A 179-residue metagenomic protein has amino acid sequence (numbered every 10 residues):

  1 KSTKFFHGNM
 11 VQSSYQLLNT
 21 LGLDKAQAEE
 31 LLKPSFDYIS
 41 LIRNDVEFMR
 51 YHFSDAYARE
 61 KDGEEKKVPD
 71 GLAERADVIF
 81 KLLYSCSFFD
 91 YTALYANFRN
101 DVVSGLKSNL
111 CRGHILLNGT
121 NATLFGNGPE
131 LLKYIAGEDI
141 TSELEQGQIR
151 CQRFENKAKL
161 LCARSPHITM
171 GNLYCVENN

Functional and structural regions predicted by a protein language model:
K1-N179: Core mixed alpha/beta domains of very large multi-subunit molecular machines
